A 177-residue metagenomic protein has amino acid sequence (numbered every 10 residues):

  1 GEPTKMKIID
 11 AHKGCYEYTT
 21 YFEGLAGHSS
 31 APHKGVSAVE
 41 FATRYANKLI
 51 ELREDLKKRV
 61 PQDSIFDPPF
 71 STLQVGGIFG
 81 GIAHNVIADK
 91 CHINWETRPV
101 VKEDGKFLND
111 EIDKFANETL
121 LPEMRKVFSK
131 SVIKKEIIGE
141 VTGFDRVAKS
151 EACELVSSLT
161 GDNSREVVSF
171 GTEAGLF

Functional and structural regions predicted by a protein language model:
G1-E17: Acidic/histidine-rich catalytic neighborhood of metal-dependent amide-processing enzymes
E17-L176: Metal-dependent amide/peptide-bond hydrolase catalytic core, centered on the "pita-bread" metallohydrolase fold
